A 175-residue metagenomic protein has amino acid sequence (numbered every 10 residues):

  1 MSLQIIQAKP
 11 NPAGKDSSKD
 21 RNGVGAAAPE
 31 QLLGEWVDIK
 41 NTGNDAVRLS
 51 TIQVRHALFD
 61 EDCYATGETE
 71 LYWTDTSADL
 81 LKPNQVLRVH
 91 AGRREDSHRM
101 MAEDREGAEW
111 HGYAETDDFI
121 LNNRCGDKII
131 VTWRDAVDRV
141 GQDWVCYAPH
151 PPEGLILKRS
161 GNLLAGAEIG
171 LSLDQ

Functional and structural regions predicted by a protein language model:
M1-Q175: Activation on beta-sandwich/Ig-like modules and their edge loops
